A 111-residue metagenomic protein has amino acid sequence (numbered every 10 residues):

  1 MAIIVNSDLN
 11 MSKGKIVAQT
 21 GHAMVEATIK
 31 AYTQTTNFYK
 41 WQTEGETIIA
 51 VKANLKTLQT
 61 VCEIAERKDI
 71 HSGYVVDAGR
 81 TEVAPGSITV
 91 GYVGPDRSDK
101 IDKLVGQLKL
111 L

Functional and structural regions predicted by a protein language model:
M1-Q34: Glycine- and Gly-Pro-enriched alpha-helical subdomains that act as flexible, kink-prone "lid/hinge" or packing modules
A2-I4, E44-N54, R67-L111: Short basic, glycine-rich beta-strand/loop surfaces that mediate nucleic-acid
N10, Y39-Q42, A84: Generic, ordered loop/turn and secondary-structure boundary motif
M11, E63-A65: Generic ordered-secondary-structure signal
K15, Q19, K56, D99: Conserved active-site and cofactor/substrate-binding residues in soluble primary-metabolism enzymes
G21, E26-K56, R67: Compact, glycine-rich, soluble single-domain proteins
G21-M24, C62, V105: A generic alpha-helix structural signal
T57-E63: Short amphipathic alpha-helices within nucleic acid-binding modules
